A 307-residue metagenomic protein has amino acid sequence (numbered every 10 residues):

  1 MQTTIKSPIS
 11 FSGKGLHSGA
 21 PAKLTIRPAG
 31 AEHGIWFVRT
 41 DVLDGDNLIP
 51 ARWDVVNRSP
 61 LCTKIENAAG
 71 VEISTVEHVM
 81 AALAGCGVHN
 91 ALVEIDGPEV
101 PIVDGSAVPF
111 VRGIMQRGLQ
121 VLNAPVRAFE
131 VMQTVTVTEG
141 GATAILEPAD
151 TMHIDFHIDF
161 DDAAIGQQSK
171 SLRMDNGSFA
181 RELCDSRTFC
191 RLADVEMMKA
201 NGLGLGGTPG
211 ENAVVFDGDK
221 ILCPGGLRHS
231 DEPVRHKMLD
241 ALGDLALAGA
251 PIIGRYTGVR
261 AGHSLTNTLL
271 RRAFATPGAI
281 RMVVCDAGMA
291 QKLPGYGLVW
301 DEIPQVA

Functional and structural regions predicted by a protein language model:
M1-H89, E94-A307: C-terminal regulatory domains involved in ligand/effector binding and gene-expression control
